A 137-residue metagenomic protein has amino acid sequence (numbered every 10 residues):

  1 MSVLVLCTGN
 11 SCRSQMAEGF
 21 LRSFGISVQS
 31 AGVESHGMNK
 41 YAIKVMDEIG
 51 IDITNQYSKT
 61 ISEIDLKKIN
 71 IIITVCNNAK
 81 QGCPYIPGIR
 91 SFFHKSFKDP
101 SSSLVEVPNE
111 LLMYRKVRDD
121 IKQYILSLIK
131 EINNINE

Functional and structural regions predicted by a protein language model:
M1-E63: Conserved active-site segments centered on acidic
S11, N77-K80, D99: Short glycine-rich anion-binding loops that position phosphate/pyrophosphate groups of nucleotides and phosphorylated
I53, A79-G82: Glycine-rich nucleotide phosphate-binding loop and flanking beta-alpha elements of Rossmann-like dinucleotide-binding
L66-K68: Alpha-helix C-terminal capping/helix-to-coil transition sites in glycosyltransferase folds
T74-V75, H94: Redox-cofactor binding/interface segments in oxidoreductases and associated redox assembly factors
G82-E137: Phosphate-binding/catalytic loops
